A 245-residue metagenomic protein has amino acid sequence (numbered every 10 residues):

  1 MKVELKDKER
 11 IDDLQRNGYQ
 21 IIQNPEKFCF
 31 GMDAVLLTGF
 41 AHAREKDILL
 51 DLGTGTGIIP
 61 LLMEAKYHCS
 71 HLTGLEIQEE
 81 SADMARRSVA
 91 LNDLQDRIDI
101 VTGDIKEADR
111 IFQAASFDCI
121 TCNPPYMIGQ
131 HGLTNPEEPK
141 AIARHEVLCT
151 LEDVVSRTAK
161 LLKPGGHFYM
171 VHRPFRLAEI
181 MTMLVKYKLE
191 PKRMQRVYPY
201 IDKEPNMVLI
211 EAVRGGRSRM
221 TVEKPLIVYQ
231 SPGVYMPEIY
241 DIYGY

Functional and structural regions predicted by a protein language model:
K2-E45: Class I SAM-dependent transferase core
Q15, A43, L94, V185-K188: Short, structurally constrained coil/turn elements that cap an alpha-helix or connect an alpha-helix to the following
Q20, H71, R97-D99, E190-R193: Conserved beta-strand segments of alpha/beta enzyme cores
Q23, T102-G103, H172, Q195: Short loop/edge segments at beta-strand edges and connector loops that shape dinucleotide/nucleotide cofactor-binding
F40-L133, S156: Conserved SAM/SAH cofactor-binding pocket of Class I
P124-D153: Mobile active-site "lid"/loop adjacent to the S-adenosyl-L-methionine
L148-P199, K203-P205: Conserved Class I SAM-dependent methyltransferase catalytic core
E204-Y245: SAM/dcSAM-binding transferase cores
